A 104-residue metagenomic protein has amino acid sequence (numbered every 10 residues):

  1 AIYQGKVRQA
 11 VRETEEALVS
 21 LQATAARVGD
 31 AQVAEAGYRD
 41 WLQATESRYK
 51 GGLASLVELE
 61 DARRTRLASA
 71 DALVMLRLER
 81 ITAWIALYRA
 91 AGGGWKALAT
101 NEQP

Functional and structural regions predicted by a protein language model:
A1-A72, E79, A83-A90: Amphipathic alpha-helical coiled-coil segments
R89-P104: Terminal intrinsically disordered/low-complexity segments used for targeting and assembly
